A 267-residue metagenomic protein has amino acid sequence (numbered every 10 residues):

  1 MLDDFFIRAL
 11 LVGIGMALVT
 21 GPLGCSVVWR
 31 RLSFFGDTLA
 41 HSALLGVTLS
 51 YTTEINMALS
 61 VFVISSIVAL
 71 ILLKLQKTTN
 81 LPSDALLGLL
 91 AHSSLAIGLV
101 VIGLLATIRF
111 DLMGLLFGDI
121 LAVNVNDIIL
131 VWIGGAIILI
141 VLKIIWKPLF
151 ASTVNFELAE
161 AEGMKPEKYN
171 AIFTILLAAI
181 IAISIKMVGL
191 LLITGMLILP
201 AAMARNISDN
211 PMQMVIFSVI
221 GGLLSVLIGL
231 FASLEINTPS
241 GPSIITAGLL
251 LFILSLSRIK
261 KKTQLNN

Functional and structural regions predicted by a protein language model:
M1-L18, N267: Membrane-interfacial amphipathic/re-entrant helices at transmembrane-helix boundaries
I7-R8, K77-T79, L87-K147: Transmembrane helix-bundle core of multi-pass membrane transporters and related energy-transducing complexes
A9-V12, M57-S65, D84, G88 (+2 more regions): Loop-to-transmembrane alpha-helix initiation sites
V12-T20, S42, G46, S50 (+16 more regions): Alpha-helical transmembrane segments in multi-pass membrane proteins
C25-I108, A204-I216, S233-E235, I259-K261: Short loop segments and helix-boundary regions at transmembrane helix junctions of multi-pass inner-membrane proteins
I140-F173: Membrane-helix/interface signature in polytopic inner-membrane proteins
I193-P242: Transmembrane alpha-helical segments in multi-pass inner-membrane proteins
G241-I245, L249-N267: Cytosolic-side transmembrane-helix boundaries in multi-pass membrane proteins
